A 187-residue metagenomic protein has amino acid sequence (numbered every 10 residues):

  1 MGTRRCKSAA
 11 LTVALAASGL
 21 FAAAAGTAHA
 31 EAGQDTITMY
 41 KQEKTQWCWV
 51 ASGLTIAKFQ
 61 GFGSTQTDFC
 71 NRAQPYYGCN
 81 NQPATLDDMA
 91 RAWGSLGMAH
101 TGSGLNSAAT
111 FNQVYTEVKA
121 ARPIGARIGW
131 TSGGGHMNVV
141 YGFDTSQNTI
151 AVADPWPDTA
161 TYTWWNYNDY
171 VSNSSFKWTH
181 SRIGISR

Functional and structural regions predicted by a protein language model:
M1-A30: Secretory targeting and sorting signals
K7, S18-G19, T36-K41, I128: Generic detector of short alpha-helix boundary/capping microenvironments and adjacent low-complexity segments
L11-S18, Y40, Q113, G134: A residue-level detector for conformationally permissive "hinge/kink" positions
F21, T45-Q46, Q82, L86: Hydrophobic alpha-helical segments and helix-packing faces
E31-Y77: Active-site nucleophile-adjacent alpha helix/oxyanion-hole segment immediately C-terminal to the catalytic cysteine
A57, D68-R187: Conserved active-site-adjacent core of cysteine acyl-enzyme catalytic domains
